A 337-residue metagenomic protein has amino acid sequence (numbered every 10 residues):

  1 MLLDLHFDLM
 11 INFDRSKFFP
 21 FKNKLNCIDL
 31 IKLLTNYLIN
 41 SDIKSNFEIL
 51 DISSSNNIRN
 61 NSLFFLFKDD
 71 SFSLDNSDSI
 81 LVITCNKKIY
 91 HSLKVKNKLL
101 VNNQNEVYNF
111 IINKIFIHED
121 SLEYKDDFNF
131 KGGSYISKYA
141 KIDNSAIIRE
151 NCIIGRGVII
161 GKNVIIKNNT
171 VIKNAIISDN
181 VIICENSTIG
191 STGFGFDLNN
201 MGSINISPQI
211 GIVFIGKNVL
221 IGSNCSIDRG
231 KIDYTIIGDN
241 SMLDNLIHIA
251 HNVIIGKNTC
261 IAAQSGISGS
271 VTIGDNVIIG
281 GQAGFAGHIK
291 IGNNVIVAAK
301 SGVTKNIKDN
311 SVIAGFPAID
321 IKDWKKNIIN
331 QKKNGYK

Functional and structural regions predicted by a protein language model:
M1-G132, N180, N186-S187, S191-I206 (+3 more regions): Terminal amphipathic alpha-helical/low-complexity segments used for targeting or macromolecular assembly
F65, N129-D320: Structural signal for interior beta-strand "rungs" in well-ordered beta-sheet cores of soluble enzyme domains
